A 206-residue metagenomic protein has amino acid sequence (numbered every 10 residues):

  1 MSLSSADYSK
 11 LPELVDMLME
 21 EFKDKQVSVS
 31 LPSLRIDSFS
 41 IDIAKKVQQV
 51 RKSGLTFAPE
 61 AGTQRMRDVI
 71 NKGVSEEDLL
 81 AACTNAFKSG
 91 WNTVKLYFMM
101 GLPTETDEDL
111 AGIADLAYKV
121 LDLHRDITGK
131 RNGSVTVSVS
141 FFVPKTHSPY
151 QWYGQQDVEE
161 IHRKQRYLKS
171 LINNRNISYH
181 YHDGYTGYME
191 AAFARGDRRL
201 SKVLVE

Functional and structural regions predicted by a protein language model:
M1-K95, M99-T136: Conserved SAM/AdoMet-binding glycine-rich loop
E20-K23, K52, Q155, N173 (+2 more regions): Generic surface-pattern signal
E21-Q26, D122, R166-S178: Structural alpha-beta junctions
F39-I43, R65-I70, M100-E108, I127-V158 (+1 more regions): Flexible glycine/acidic-rich beta-alpha junction loops that bind and position SAM and/or redox cofactors in anaerobic
V47, G54-L55, Q155-Y167, R199-E206: Acidic, Ser/Thr-rich peripheral helices and adjacent loops at domain boundaries
Y118, D122-R131, Q151-H162, Y167-L171: Long, polar/charge-rich, low-hydrophobicity segments
